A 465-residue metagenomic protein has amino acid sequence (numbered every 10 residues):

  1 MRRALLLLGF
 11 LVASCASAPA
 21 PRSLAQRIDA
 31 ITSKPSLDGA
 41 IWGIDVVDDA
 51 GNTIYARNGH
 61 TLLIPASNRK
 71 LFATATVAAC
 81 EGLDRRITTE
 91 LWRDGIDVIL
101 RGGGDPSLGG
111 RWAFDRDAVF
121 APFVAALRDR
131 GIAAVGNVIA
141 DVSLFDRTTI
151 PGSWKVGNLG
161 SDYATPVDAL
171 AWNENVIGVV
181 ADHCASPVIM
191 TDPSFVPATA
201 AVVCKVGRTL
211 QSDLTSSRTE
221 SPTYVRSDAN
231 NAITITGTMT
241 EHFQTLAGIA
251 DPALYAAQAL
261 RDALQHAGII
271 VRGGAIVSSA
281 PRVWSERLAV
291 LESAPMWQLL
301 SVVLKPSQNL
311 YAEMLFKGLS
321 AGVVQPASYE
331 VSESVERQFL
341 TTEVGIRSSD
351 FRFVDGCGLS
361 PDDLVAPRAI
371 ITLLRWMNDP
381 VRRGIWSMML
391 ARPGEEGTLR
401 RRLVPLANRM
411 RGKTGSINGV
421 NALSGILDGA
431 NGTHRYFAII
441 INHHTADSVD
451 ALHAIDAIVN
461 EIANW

Functional and structural regions predicted by a protein language model:
M1-A4: Positively charged n-region of N-terminal signal peptides that target proteins for export
L6-S14: Bacterial N-terminal signal peptides
A16-A18: Bacterial signal peptide processing site
A20, Q26-I31, A79-S348, E461-W465: Conserved serine DD-peptidase/penicillin-binding transpeptidase domain and beta-lactam-recognizing active-site
T32-R57, I276: A short, well-structured edge-of-sheet supersecondary motif
I54-A56, P306, F316-W465: Small-residue-rich helix-loop
A56-T76, C80: Short active-site loop at a secondary-structure junction that contains or immediately precedes the catalytic residue(s)
